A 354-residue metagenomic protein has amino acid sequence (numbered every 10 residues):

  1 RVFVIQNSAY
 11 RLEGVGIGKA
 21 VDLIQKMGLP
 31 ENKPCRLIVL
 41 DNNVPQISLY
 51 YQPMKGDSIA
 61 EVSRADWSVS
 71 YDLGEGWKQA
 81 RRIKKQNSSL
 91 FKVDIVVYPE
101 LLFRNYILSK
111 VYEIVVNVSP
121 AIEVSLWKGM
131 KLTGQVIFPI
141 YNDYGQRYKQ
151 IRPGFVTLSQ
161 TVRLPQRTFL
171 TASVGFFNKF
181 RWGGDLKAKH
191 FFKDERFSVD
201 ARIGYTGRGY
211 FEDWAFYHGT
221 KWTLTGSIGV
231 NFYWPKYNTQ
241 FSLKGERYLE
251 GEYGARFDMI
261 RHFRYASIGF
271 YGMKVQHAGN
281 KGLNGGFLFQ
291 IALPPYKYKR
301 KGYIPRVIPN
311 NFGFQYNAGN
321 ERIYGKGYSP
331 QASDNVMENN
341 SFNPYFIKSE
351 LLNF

Functional and structural regions predicted by a protein language model:
R1-T157, G219, K348-F354: Outer-membrane beta-barrel initiation region
N7, I95-I107, L132-N142, P165-F177 (+3 more regions): Transmembrane beta-strand segments that form the barrel wall of outer-membrane beta-barrel proteins
Y10-R11, N178, H277, Y296: Short beta-strands and strand-coil junctions in structured, solvent-facing domains, enriched
A20-R82, G219, Y233-R256, H262-F354: Flexible, glycine-rich linker and terminal segments associated with outer-membrane beta-barrel/transport systems
I83-D94, S125-K131, R163-F169, K193-S198 (+3 more regions): Short loop/turn motifs that connect adjacent beta-strands in outer-membrane beta-barrel proteins
Y106-I114, L126-K128, P139-R152, V174-G184 (+5 more regions): Solvent-exposed loop/turn segments connecting transmembrane beta-strands in outer-membrane beta-barrel proteins
V116-L126, I151-L164, G183-I203, L224-W234 (+2 more regions): Feature captures outer-membrane beta-barrel proteins of Gram-negative bacteria and organelles
